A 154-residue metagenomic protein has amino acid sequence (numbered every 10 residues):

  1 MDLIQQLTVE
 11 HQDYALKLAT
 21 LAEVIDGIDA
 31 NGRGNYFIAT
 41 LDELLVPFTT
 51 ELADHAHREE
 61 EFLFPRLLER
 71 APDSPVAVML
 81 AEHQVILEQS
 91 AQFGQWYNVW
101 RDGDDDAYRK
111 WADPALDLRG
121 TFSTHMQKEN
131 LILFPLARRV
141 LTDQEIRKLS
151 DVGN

Functional and structural regions predicted by a protein language model:
M1-N154: Small-residue-biased structural context
